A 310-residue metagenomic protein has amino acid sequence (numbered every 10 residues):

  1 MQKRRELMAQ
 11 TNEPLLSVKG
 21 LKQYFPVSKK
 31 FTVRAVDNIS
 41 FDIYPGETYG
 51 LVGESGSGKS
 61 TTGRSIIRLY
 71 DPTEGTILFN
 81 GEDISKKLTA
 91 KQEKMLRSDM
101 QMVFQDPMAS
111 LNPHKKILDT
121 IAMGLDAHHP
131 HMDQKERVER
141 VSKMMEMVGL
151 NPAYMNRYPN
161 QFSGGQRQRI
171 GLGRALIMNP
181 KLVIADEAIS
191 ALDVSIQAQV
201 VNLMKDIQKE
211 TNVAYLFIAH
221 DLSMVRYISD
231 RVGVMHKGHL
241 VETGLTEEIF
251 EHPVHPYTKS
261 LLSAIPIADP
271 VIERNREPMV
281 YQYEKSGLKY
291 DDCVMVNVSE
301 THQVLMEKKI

Functional and structural regions predicted by a protein language model:
R4, A9-P14, V27, T32 (+2 more regions): Short catalytic/signature loops enriched in Gly
S28-K30, I84-Q101, A127, I249-P253: ABC ATPase NBD coupling module
G75-K86: Conserved ABC transporter NBD signature motif
K135-A153: Conserved ABC ATPase "signature" region
Y158-F162, Q166: Conserved ABC ATPase signature
I177-K181: A short, proline-enriched helix->beta-strand linker immediately N-terminal to the Walker B motif in ABC-type P-loop
